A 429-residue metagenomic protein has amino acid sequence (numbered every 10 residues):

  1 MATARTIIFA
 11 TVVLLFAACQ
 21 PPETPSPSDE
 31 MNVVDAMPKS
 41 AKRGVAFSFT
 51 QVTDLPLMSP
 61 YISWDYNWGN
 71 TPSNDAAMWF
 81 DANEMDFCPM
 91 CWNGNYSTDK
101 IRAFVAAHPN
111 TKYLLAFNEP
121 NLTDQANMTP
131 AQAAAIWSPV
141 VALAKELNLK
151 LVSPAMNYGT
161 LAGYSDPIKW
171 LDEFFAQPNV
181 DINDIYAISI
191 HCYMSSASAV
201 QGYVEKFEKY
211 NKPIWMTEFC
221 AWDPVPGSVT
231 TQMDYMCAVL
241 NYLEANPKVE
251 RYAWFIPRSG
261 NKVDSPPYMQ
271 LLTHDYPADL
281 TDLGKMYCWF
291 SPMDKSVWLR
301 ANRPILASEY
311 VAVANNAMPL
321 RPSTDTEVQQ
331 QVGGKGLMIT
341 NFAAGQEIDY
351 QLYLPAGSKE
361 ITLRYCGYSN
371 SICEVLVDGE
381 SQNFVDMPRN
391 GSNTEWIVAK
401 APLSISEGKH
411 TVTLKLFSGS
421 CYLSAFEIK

Functional and structural regions predicted by a protein language model:
I8-A17: Bacterial N-terminal signal peptides
F16-K39: Bacterial Sec-dependent N-terminal signal peptides
K42-K112: N-terminal carbohydrate-binding/catalytic regions of secreted carbohydrate-active enzymes
D86-C88, N246, F255-S308: Aromatic-rich peripheral "rim/lid" segments of glycoside hydrolase catalytic domains that contact and position glycan
P89, N118, W170-K206, Y210-P224 (+1 more regions): Aromatic- and acid-rich polysaccharide-binding/catalytic face of secreted or lumenal carbohydrate-active enzymes
H108-P130, L151-L161, N183-C192, E250-R258: Active-site groove signature of glycoside hydrolases
G159-A162, K209-M236, W254-T273: Active-site clefts of carbohydrate-active enzymes
K295-K429: Extracytoplasmic
